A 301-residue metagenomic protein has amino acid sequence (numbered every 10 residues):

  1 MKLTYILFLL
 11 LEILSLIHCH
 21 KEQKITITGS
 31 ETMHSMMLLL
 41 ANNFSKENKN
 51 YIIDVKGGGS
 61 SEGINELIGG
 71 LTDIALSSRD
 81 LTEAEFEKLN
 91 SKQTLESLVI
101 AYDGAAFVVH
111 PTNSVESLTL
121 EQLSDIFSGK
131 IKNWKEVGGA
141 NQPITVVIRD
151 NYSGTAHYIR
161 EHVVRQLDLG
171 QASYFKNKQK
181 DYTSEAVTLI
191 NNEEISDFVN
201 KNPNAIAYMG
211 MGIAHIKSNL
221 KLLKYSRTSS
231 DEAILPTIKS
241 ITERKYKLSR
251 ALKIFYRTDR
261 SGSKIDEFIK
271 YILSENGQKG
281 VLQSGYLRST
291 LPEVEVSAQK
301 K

Functional and structural regions predicted by a protein language model:
Y5-I6, V296: Generic early N-terminus positional signal peaking at residue ~5-7
I6-S15: Bacterial N-terminal signal peptides
C19-D80, A84-F86, N90-D103, V108-K301: Exported/periplasmic ABC-transporter solute-binding proteins
